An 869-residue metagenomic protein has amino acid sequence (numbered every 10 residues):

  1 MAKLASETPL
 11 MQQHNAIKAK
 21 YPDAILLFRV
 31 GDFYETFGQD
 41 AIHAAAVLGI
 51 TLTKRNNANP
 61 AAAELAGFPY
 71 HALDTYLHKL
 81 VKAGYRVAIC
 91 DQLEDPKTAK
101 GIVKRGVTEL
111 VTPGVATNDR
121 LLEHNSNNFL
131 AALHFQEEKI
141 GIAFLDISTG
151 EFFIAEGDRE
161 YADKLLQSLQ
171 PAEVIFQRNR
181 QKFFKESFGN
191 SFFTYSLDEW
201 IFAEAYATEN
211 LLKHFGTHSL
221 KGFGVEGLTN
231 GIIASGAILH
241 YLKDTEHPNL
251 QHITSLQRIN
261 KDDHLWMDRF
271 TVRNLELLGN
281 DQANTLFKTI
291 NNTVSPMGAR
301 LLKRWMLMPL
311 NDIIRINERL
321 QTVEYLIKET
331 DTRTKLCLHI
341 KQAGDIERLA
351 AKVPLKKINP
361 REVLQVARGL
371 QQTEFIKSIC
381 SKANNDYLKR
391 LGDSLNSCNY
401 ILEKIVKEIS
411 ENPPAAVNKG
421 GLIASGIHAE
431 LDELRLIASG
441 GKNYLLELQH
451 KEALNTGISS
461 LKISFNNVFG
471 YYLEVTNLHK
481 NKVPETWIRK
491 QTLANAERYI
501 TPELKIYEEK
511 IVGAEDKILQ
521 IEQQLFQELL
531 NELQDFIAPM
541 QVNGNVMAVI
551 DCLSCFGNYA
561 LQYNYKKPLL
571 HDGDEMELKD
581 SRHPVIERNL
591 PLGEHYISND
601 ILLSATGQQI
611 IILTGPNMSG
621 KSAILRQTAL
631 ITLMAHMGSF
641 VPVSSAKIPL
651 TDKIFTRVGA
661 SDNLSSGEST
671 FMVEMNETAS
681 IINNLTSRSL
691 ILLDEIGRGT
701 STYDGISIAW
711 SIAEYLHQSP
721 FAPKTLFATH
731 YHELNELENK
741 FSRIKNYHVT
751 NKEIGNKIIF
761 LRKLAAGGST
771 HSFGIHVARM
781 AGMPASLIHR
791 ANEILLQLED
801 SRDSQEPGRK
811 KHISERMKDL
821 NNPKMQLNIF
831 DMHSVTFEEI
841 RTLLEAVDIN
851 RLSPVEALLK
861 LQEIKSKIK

Functional and structural regions predicted by a protein language model:
M1-Y325, T334, K341-P354, I358-E447 (+3 more regions): Charged catalytic and DNA/RNA-contacting regions of genome-maintenance and nucleic-acid-processing enzymes
P22, G38-Q39, L228, N292-V294 (+8 more regions): ATPase nucleotide-binding head domains, primarily ABC-like/P-loop NTPase cores
K54-A66, G216-G227, L286-N291, L302-L307 (+9 more regions): Short hinge/gating elements
L355, N359, G369-Q372, R390 (+3 more regions): Charged, surface-exposed helical/loop "interaction arms" that form contiguous linear patches used for dimerization
T373-I376, I401, E408, Y471-W487: Cytosolic, long alpha-helical scaffolding segments
G426-S439, N822-E863, K867: C-terminal accessory/binding modules appended to enzymatic or scaffolding proteins
L493, E497-N531: Extended, charged coiled-coil "arm/hinge" scaffolds of SMC/Rad50-like chromosome-maintenance ATPases and other large
